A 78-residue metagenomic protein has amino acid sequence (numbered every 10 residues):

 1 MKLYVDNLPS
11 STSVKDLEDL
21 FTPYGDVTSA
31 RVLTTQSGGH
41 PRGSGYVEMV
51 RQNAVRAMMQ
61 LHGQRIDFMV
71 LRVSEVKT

Functional and structural regions predicted by a protein language model:
M1-S10, S44: Conserved short N-terminal element of RNA/RNP-binding modules in eukaryotic RBPs
K2, S29-R31, V70-R72: Residues at or immediately flanking beta-strands
T12-K15: S-adenosyl-L-methionine-dependent methyltransferase catalytic core, i.e., the SAM/SAH-binding region
D19-T22, M49-K77: RNA recognition motif
S29, S44, N53-R56: Residues within well-formed alpha-helices
S29-H40, V76-T78: RNA-recognition motif
H40-R42, I66: Short, solvent-exposed coil/turn segments
